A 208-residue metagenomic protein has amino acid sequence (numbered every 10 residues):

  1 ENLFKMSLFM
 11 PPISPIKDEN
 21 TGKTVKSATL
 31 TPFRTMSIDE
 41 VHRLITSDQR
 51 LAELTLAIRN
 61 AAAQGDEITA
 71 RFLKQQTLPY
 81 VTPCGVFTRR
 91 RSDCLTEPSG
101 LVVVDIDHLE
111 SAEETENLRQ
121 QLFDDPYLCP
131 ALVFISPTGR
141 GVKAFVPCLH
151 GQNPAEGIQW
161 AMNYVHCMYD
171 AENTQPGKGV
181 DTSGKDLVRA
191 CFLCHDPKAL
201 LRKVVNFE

Functional and structural regions predicted by a protein language model:
E1-R140, C148-A155, Q159: Signature for HUH/AEP ssDNA processing cores
L118-Q121, P147-Q175, L201-E208: Helical (often loop-to-helix) elements that flank the catalytic cores of nucleotide-handling enzymes
P130-A131, P176-V180: Short secondary-structure junctions
R140, A161-D170, G179-A190: Residue microenvironments linked to proteolytic maturation and disulfide-stabilized extracellular modules
F145-H150, G179-V205: Short, conserved secondary-structure transition motifs
